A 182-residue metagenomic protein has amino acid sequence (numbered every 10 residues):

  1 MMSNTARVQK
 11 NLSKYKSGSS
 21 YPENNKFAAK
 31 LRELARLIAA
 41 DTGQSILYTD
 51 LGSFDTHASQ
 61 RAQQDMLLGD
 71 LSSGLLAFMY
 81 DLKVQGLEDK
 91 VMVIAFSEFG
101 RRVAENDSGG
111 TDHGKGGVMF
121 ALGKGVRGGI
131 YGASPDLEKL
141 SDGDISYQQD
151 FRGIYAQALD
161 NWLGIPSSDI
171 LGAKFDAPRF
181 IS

Functional and structural regions predicted by a protein language model:
M1-S182: Ligand-binding pockets and gating/stacking loops
